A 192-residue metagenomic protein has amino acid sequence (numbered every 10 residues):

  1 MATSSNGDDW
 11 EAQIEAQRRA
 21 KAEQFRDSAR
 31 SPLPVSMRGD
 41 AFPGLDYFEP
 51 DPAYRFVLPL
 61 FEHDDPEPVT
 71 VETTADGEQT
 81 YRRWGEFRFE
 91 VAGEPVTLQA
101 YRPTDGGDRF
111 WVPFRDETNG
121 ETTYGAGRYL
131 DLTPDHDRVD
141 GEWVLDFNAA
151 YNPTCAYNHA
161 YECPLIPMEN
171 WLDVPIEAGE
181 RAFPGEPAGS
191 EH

Functional and structural regions predicted by a protein language model:
M1-G106, E117, A126-L132, E169 (+1 more regions): A compositional/structural signature for long, glycine/proline-rich flexible linkers and loops on extracytoplasmic
D108-R109, R128, Y157-I166: Extended Gly/Ser/Thr-rich low-complexity repeat segments, especially those forming or decorating extracellular
R109-R115: A short, solvent-exposed, low-complexity linear motif enriched for acidic/polar residues with Pro/Gly/Ser/Thr
D116-A149: Acidic, glycine-rich flexible loop segments
T122, P153-A156: Short active-site-adjacent structural elements
N148-N152, A160-I166, F183, G189: Mixed-charge, glycine-accented linear interaction segment located at domain edges/termini
